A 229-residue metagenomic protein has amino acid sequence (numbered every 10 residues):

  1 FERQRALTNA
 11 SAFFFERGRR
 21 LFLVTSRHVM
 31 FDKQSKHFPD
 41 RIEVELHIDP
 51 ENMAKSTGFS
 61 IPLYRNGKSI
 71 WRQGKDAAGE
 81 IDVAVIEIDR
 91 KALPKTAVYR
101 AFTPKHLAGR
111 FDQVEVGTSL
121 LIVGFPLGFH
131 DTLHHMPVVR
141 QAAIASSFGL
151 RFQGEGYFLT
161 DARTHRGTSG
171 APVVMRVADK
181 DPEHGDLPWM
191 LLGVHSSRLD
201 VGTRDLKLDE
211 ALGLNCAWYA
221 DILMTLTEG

Functional and structural regions predicted by a protein language model:
F1, D32-K33, N52: Intrinsically disordered, low-complexity terminal regulatory regions
F1-V29: N-terminal ordered "arm"
R3, Q34-K36, T132-M136, E183-G185: Short consensus segments that form the blades of beta-propeller domains, in both extracellular/periplasmic
T8-N9, E16-G18, F38-E155, D161-A162 (+3 more regions): Serine endopeptidase catalytic core focused on the charge-relay Asp
S26-V29, G124, L191-V201: Short beta->alpha transition motifs characteristic of CBS
V29-M30, L223: A generic structural signal for short hydrophobic patches within well-formed alpha-helices
L159-H195: Catalytic nucleophile loop of clan PA
P182, D200-L206: Short active-site-adjacent structural elements
